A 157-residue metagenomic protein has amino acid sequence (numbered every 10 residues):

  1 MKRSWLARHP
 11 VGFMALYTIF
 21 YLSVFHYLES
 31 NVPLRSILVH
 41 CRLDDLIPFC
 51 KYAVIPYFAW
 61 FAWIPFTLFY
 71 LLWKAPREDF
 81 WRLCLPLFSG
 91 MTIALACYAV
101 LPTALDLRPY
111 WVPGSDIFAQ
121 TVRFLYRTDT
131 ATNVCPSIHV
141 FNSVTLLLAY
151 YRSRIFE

Functional and structural regions predicted by a protein language model:
M1-F66: N-terminal transmembrane-helix/juxtamembrane module of multi-pass inner/ER membrane proteins
M1-R3, F66-W81: Cytoplasmic juxtamembrane interface segments
E29-L43, W73-F156: Membrane-interface loops
V54-L68, C84-F88, T92, N142: Hydrophobic alpha-helical transmembrane segments
